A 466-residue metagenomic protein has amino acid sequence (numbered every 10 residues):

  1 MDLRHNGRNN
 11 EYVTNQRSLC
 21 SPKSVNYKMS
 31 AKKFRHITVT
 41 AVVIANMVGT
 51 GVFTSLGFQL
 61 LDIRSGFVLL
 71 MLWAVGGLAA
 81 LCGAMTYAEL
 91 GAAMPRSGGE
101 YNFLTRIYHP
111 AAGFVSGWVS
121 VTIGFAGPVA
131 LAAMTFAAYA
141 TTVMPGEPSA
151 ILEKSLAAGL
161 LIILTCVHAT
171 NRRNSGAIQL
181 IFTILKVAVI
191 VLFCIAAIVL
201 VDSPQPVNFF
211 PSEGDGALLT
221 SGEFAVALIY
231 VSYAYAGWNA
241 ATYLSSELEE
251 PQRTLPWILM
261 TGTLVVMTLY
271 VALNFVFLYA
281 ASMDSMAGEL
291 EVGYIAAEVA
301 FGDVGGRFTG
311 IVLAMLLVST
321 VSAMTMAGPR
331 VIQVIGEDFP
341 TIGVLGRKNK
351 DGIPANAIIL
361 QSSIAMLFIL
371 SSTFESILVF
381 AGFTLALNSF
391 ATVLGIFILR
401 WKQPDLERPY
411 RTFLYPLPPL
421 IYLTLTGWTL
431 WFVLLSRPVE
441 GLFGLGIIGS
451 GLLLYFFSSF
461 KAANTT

Functional and structural regions predicted by a protein language model:
E11-F67, A80-L81, M85, R96-S97 (+5 more regions): Membrane-interface "cap" regions at the ends of multi-pass membrane proteins
R35-F53, L160, A197, G214-T268 (+2 more regions): Hydrophobic, membrane-embedded alpha-helices of multi-pass small-molecule transporters
L81-L161, C166-A169, L313-V334, L370-L387: Hydrophobic transmembrane alpha-helices that form the core helical bundles of multi-pass secondary transporters
N102-F103, H109, T142-E147, E213-G214 (+4 more regions): TM-loop-TM module centered on a large, flexible mid-protein loop between adjacent transmembrane helices in multi-pass
L152-P204, L259-T263, G382-A391, P418-I421 (+1 more regions): Membrane-interface loop-to-helix entry segments
I184-E213, F275-A281, L394-L406, L434 (+1 more regions): Hydrophobic alpha-helical segments and their helix-loop junctions in multi-pass secondary transporters
V344-A355, S389-E440: C-terminal membrane-solvent junction of multi-pass transporters and transport-like membrane proteins
F380, T384, P416-T466: A generic transmembrane alpha-helix motif of multi-pass inner-membrane proteins
